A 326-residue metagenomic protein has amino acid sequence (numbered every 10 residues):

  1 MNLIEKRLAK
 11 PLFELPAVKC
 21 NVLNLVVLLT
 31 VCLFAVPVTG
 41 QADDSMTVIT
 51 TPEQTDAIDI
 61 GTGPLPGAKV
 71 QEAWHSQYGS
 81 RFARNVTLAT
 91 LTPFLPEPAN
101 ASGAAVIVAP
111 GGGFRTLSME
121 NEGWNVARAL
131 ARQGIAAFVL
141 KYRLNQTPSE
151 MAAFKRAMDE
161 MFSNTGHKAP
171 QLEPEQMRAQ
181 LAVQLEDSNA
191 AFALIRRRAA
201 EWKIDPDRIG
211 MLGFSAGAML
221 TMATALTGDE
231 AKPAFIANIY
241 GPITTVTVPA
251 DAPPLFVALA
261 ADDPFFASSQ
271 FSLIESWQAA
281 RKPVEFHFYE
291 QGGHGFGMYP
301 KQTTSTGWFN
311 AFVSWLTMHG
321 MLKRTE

Functional and structural regions predicted by a protein language model:
D43-N100: N-terminal cap/lid segment of alpha/beta-hydrolase-fold proteins
S102-G111: Short beta-strand element of the alpha/beta-hydrolase
E120-F138, E275: Short amphipathic alpha-helix adjacent to the substrate-entry channel of hydrolases
F154-A199: Alpha/beta-hydrolase active-site loop
A182-A252: Primarily recognizes the serine-hydrolase "nucleophile elbow" in alpha/beta-hydrolase and SGNH/GDSL folds
V257-L259: Short beta-strand/loop motif that positions the catalytic acidic residue of the alpha/beta-hydrolase fold
D262-A267: Acidic catalytic loop of the alpha/beta-hydrolase fold
Q278, P283-E326: C-terminal catalytic histidine-bearing segment of alpha/beta-hydrolase fold enzymes
